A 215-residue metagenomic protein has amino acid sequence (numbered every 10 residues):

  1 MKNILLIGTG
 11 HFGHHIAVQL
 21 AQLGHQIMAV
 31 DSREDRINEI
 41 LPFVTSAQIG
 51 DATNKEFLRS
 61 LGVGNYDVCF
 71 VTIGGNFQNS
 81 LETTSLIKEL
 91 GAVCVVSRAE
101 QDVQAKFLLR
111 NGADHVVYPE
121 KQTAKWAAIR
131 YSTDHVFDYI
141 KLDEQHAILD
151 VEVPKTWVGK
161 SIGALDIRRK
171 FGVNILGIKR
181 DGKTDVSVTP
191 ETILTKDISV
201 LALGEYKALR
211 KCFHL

Functional and structural regions predicted by a protein language model:
M1-L215: Cytosolic regulatory regions of ion transport systems
